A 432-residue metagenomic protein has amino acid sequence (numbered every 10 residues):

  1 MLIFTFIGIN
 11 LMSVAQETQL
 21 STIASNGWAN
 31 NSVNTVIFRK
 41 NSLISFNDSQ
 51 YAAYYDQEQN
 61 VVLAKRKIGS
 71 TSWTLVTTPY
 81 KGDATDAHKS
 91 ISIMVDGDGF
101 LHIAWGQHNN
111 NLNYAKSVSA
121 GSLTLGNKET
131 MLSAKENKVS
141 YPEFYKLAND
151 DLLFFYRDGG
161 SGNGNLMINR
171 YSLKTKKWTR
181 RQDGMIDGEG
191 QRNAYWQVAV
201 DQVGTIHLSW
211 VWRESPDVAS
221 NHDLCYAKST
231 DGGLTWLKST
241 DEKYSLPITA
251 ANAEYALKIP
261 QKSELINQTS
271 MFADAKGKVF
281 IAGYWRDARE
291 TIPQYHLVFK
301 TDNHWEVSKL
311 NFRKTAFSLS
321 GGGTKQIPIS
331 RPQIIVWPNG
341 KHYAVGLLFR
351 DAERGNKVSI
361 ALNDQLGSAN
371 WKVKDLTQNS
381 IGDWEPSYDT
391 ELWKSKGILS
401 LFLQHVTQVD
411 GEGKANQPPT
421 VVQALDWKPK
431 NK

Functional and structural regions predicted by a protein language model:
M1-E17: Bacterial Sec-dependent N-terminal signal peptides
Q16-K432: Extracellular, repeat-based ectodomains that mediate carbohydrate processing or recognition
